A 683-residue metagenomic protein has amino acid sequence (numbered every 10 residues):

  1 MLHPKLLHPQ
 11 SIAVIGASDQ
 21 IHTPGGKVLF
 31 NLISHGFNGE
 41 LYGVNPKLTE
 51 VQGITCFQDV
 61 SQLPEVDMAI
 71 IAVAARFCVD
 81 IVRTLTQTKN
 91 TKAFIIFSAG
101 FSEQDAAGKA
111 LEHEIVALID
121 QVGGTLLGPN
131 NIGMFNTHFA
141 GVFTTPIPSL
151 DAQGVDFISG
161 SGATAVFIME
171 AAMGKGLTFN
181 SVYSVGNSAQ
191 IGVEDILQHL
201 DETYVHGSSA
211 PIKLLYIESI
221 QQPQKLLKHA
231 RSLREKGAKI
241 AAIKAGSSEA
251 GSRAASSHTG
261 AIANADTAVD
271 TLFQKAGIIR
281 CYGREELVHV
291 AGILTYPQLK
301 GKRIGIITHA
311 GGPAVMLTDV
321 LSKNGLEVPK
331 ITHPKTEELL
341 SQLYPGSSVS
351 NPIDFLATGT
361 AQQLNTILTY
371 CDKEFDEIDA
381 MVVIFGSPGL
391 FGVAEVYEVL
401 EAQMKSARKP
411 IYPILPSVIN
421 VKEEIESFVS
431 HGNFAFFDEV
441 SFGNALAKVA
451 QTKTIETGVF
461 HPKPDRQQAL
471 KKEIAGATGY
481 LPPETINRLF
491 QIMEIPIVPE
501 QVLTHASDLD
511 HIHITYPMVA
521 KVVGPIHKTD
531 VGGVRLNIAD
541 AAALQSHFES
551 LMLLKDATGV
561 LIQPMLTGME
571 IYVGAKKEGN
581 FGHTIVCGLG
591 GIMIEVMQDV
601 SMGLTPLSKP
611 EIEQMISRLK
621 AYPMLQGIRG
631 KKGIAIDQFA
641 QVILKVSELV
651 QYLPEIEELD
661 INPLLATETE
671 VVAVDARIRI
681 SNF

Functional and structural regions predicted by a protein language model:
M1-F37: Hydrophobic, well-ordered beta-alpha structural blocks that scaffold small-molecule cofactor pockets
V60, R76-E103, V396-E398: Rossmann-fold NAD(P) dinucleotide-binding segment
S61-I81, V383: Rossmann-like NAD(P)-binding element
T91-K92, S98-A152, A241, A245-P329 (+1 more regions): Peripheral docking tails and interdomain loops at the edges of cofactor- or intermediate-handling domains
I147-H206, L299-I378, I384-S387, E395: Short glycine-cluster motifs
S252-S257, I497-E500, M518-H547, M597-S601 (+1 more regions): Glycine-rich phosphate-binding loop of ATP-grasp-fold ATP-dependent ligases
A263-N264, R280, A394, E398 (+8 more regions): ATP-dependent carboxylate activation and anion-phosphoryl transfer catalytic cores that bind Mg-ATP to form
G305, T478-M493, I497-V502, H513-I538 (+3 more regions): ATP-grasp fold ATP-binding core
